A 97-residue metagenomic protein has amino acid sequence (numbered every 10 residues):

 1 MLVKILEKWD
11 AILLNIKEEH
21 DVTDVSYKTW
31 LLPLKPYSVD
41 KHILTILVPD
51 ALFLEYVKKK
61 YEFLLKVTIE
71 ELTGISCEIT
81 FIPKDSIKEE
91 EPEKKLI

Functional and structural regions predicted by a protein language model:
M1-I97: Intrinsically disordered, low-complexity basic tails and flexible linkers associated with large NTP-driven
